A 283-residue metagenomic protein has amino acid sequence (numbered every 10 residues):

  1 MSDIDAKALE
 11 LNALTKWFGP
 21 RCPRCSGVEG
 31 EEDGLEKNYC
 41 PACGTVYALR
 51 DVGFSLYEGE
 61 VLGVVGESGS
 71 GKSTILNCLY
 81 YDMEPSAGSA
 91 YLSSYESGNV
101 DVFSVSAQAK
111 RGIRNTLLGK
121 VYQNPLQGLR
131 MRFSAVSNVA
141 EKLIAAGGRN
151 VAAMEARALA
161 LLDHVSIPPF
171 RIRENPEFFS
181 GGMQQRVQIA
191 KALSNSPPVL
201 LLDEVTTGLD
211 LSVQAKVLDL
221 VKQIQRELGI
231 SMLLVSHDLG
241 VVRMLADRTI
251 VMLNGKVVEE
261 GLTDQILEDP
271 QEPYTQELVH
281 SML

Functional and structural regions predicted by a protein language model:
G30-L35, A153-F170, V279: Conserved ABC ATPase "signature" region
Y80: Helix-to-loop junction immediately C-terminal to a conserved catalytic motif
S89-G112: ABC ATPase NBD Q-loop/coupling interface
N175-F179, M183: Conserved ABC ATPase signature
V242-M244: A short, surface-exposed alpha-helical micro-motif characterized by mixed small hydrophobic and charged/polar residues
E260-G261: ABC ATPase "signature
